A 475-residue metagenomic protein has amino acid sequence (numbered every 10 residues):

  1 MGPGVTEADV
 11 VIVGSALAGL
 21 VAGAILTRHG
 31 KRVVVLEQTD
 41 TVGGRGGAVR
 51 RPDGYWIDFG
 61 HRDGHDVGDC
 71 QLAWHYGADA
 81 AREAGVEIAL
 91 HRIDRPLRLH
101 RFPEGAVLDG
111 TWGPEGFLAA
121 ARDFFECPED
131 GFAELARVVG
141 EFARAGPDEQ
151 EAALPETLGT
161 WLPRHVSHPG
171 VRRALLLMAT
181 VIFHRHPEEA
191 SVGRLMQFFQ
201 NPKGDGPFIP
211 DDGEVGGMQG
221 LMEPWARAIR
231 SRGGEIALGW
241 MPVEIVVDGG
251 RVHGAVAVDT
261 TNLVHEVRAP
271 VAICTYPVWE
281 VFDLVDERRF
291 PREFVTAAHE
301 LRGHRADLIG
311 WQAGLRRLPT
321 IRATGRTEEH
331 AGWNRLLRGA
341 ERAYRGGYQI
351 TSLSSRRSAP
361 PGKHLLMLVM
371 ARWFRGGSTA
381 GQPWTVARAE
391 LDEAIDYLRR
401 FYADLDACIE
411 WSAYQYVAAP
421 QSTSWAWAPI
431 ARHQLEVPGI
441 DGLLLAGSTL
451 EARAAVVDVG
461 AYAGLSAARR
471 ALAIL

Functional and structural regions predicted by a protein language model:
G2-C127: N-terminal glycine-rich phosphate/pyrophosphate-binding loop and immediately adjacent elements
K31-V33, A272, W411: Hydrophobic anchor at the start of a short beta-strand that flanks the dinucleotide cofactor-binding loop
H61, L450-L472: A conserved FAD-binding loop/helix module that cradles the flavin
P96, H100-Q197: Rossmann-like flavin
M178-I182, I395-R453: A glycine-rich dinucleotide-binding beta-alpha-beta segment and adjacent secondary-structure elements that constitute
Q200-V264: Helical element adjacent to the flavin cofactor pocket in flavoenzyme catalytic cores
M241-P361: Mid-domain catalytic core of redox enzymes that form a hydrophobic substrate pocket/lid adjacent to a catalytic redox
W311-V417: C-terminal segments that line or cap access tunnels to active or ligand-binding sites in enzymes and enzyme-associated
